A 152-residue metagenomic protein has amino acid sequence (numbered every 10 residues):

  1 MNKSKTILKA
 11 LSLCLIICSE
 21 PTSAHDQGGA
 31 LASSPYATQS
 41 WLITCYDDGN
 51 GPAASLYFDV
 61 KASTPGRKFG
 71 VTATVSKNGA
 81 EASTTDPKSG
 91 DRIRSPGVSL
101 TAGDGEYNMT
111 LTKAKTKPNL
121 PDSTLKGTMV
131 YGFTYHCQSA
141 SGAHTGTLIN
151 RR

Functional and structural regions predicted by a protein language model:
M1-L11: Bacterial N-terminal signal peptides that target proteins for export
A10-C18: Bacterial N-terminal signal peptides
C18-D26: Sec/Tat signal peptide C-region and signal peptidase I cleavage site
H25-Y36, W41, Y107-R152: C-terminal edge strands of extracellular/lumenal beta-sandwich accessory domains
G29-L31, G79-I93: Solvent-exposed serine/threonine-rich low-complexity stretches and specific carbohydrate-binding patches
S33-A73: Short, surface-exposed binding/anchoring microloops in extracellular/periplasmic proteins
L42-C45, R92-T101: Exposed aromatic-hydrophobic patches
G66-D86: Short, surface-exposed beta-strand/strand-loop-strand elements in extracellular ectodomains
